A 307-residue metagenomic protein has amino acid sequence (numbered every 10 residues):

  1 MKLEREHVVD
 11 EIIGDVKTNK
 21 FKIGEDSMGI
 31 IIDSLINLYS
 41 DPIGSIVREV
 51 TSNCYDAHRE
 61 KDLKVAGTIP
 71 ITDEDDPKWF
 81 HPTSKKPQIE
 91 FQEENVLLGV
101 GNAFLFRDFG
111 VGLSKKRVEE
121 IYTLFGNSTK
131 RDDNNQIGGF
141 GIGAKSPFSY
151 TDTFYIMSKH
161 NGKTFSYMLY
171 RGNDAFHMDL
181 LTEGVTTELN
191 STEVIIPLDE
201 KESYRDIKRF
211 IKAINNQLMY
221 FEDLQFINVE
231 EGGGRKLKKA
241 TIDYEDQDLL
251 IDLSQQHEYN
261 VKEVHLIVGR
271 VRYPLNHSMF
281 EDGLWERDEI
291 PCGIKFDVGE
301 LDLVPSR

Functional and structural regions predicted by a protein language model:
M1-E25, A57-I137, G162-R307: Interdomain "switch/hinge" adjacent to the Bergerat
K22-E49: Conserved short strand/loop->alpha-helix "switch" segment adjacent to the catalytic nucleotide/phosphoryl-transfer site
S34-L35, I142-A144, T182-E183, G283: Generic recognition of flexible, low-complexity loop/linker segments
L35-P42, G110, N135, I142: Conserved aromatic-histidine-acidic binding/catalytic patches
G44, R48, G141-A144, F148 (+1 more regions): Amphipathic alpha-helical transducer elements in NTP-driven molecular machines
V50, C54-H58: Short helix-loop "hinge" at the ATP-lid/N-box region of the Bergerat-fold HATPase_c
D132-D152: Glycine-rich phosphate-binding loop
T153-M157: Glycine-rich ATP-binding loops of the HATPase_c
